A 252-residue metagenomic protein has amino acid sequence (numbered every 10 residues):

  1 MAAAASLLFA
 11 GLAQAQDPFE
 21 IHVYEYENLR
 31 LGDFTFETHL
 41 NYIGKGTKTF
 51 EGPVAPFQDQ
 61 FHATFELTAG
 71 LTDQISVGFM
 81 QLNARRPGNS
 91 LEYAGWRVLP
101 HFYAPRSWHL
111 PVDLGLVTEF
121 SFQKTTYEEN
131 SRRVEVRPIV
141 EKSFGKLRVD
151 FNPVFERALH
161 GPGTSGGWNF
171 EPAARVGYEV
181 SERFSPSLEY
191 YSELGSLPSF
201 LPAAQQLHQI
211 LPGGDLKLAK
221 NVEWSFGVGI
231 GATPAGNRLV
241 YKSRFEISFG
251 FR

Functional and structural regions predicted by a protein language model:
M1-A2: Bacterial N-terminal signal peptides that target proteins for export
A10-L12: N-terminal signal peptide c-region/cleavage motif recognized by signal peptidases
A15-R252: Transmembrane beta-barrel domains of Gram-negative outer membranes and organellar outer membranes
